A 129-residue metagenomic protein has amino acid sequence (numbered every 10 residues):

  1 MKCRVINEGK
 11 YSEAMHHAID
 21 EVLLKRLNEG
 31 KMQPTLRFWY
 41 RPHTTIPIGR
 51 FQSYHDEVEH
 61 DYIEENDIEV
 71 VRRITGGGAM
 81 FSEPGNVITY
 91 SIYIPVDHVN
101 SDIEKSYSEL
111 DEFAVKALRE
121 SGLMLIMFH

Functional and structural regions predicted by a protein language model:
M1-D61, E65, E69, R73-I74 (+1 more regions): Active-site loop/lid in soluble adenylation, ligation, and acyl-transfer enzymes
Y11, M15, S82-N86, D102 (+1 more regions): Short, contiguous, pocket-lining structural segments that sit at or immediately flank catalytic/ligand-binding sites
I19, N86, L110: Catalytic-loop motifs flanking and including active-site residues across diverse enzymes
T35, D67-V70, G78-F81, I103-K105 (+1 more regions): Short C-terminal domain-edge/linker segments immediately following a structured domain
R41-H43, G85, M127-H129: Short Gly/Ser/Thr- and Asp/Glu-enriched loop/turn motifs at secondary-structure junctions
G76-D97: Residues forming anionic-ligand binding surfaces in small-molecule and nucleic-acid pockets of primarily soluble enzymes
S91-H129: Catalytic beta-strand/loop module used to bind and position nucleotide/cofactor moieties in cofactor-attachment
